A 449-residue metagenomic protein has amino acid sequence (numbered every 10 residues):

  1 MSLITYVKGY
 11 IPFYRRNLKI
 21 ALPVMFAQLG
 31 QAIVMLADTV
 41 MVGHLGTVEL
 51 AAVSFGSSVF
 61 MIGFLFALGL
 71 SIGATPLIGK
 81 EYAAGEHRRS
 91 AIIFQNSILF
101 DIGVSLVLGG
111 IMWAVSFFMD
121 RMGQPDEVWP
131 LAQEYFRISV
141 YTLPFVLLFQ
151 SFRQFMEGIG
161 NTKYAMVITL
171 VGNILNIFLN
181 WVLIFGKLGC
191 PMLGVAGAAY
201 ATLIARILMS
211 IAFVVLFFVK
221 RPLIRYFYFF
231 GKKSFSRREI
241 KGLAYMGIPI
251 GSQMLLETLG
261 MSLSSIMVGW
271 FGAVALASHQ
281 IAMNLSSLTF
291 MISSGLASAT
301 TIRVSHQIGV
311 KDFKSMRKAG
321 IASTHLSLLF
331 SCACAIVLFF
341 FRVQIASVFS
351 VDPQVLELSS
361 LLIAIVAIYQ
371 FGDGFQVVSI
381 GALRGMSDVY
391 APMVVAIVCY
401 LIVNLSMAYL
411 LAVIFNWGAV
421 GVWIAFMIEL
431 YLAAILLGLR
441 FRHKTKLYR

Functional and structural regions predicted by a protein language model:
M1-A21, I78-P144, C190-G247, V304-Y369 (+1 more regions): Short alpha-helical transmembrane segments in multi-pass integral membrane proteins
K19-D38, I138, G172, A205-M209 (+4 more regions): Transmembrane helical elements of multi-pass membrane transporters/channels
M25, L29, I33, A37 (+18 more regions): Generic alpha-helical transmembrane segments of integral inner-membrane proteins, especially permease/transport modules
I33-A51, M119-D126, V182-L193, L255-L288 (+3 more regions): Helix-terminus/linker motif at the lipid-water interface of multi-pass membrane proteins
L50-W113, V146-A165, S265, L276-R342 (+1 more regions): Small-residue-rich hydrophobic transmembrane alpha-helices
S71, S139-E157, A165-N173, A198-V214 (+5 more regions): Short runs within selected transmembrane alpha-helices of multi-pass transporters and secretion channels
L256-G260, S264, G269, A273 (+15 more regions): Hydrophobic alpha-helix feature that most strongly marks membrane-spanning transmembrane helices and their immediate
